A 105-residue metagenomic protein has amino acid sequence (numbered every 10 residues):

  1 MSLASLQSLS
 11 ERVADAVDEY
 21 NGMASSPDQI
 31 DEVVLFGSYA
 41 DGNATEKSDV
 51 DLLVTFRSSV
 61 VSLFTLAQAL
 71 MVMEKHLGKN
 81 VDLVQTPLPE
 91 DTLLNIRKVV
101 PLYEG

Functional and structural regions predicted by a protein language model:
M1-E32, D41-E46, R57-G105: Catalytic core of pol beta-like nucleotidyltransferases
F36-S38: Glycine-rich beta-strand-to-loop/alpha-helix junction loops that act as flexible
S48-V50: Short, conserved active-site loops that position catalytic residues or coordinate cofactors/metal ions across diverse
L53-T55: Short hydrophobic/aromatic beta-strand micro-patches that form the beta-sheet surface supporting nucleotide- or nucleic
